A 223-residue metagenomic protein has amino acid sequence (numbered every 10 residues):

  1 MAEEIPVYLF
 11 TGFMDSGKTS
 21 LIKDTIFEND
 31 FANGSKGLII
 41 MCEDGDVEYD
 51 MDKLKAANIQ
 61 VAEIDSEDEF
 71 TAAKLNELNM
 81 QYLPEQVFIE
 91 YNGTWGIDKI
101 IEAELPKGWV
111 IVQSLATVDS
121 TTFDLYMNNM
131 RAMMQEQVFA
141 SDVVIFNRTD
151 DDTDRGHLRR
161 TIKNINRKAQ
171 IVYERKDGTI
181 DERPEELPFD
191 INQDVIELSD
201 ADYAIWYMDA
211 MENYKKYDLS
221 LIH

Functional and structural regions predicted by a protein language model:
A2-S16, S20-Q113, T117-D124: Nucleotide-state-sensitive switch-loop elements of NTP-binding domains
G45-D46, K163-N164, V195: Short, intrinsically disordered/low-complexity patches at protein termini and at juxtamembrane boundaries
E77, N129-R131, I180-I196: Short, surface-exposed amphipathic charged segments that create phosphate/polyanion-binding patches used for binding
Q86, Y91-Y173, G178: Phosphate/Mg2+-binding loops and adjacent switch elements in nucleotide/diphosphate-handling enzyme cores
I191-D218: Membrane-embedded hairpin module used as a gating/binding unit in multi-pass transport and secretion proteins
I222-H223: Conserved small/polar residues in nucleotide/adenosyl-binding loops
